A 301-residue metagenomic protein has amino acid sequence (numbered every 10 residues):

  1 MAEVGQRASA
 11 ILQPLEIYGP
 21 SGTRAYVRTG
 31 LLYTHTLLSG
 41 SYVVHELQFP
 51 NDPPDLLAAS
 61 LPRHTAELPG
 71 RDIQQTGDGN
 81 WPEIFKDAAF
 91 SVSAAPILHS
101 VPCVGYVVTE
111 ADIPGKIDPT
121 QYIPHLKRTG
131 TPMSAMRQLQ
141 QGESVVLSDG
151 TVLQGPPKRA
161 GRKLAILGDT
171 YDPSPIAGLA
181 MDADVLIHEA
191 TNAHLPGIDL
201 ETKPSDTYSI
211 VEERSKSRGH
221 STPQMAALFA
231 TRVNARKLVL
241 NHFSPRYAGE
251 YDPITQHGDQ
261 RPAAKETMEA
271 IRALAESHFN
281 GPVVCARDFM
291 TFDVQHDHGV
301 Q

Functional and structural regions predicted by a protein language model:
M1, H99, H242: Histidine-centered divalent metal-coordination motifs
M1-L57: Active-site HxH/HxHxD metal-binding segment of metal-dependent hydrolases
I17, M136-R287: Cap/insert and terminal regions of metallo-dependent hydrolase folds
G19-T23, E46-Q48, P96, E110-D112 (+1 more regions): Residues that form ligand- and interface-recognition hot spots within folded domains
T23-V27, L195-P196, A248-E250, F292-D293: Short, charged/polar "capping" segments at the starts of alpha-helices and the immediately preceding loops
V44-E46, A94, L240, C285: A structural preference for short, hydrophobic beta-strand core positions in alpha/beta folds
P54-I166, T170-L179, V185-K203: Active-site-proximal loop/helix segment associated with metal-binding centers of metalloenzymes
L186, F279, M290-T291, Q295-Q301: C-terminal catalytic and target-recognition region of SAM-dependent MTase-like enzymes, primarily methyltransferases
